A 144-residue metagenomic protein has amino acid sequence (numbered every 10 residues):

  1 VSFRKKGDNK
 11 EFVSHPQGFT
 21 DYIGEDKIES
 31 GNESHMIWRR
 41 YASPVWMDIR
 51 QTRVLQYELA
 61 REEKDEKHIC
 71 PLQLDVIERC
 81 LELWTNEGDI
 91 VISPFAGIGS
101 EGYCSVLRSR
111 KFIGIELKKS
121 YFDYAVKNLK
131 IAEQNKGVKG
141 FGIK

Functional and structural regions predicted by a protein language model:
V1-Y124: Core catalytic lobe of class I
V126-K144: S-adenosyl-L-methionine
